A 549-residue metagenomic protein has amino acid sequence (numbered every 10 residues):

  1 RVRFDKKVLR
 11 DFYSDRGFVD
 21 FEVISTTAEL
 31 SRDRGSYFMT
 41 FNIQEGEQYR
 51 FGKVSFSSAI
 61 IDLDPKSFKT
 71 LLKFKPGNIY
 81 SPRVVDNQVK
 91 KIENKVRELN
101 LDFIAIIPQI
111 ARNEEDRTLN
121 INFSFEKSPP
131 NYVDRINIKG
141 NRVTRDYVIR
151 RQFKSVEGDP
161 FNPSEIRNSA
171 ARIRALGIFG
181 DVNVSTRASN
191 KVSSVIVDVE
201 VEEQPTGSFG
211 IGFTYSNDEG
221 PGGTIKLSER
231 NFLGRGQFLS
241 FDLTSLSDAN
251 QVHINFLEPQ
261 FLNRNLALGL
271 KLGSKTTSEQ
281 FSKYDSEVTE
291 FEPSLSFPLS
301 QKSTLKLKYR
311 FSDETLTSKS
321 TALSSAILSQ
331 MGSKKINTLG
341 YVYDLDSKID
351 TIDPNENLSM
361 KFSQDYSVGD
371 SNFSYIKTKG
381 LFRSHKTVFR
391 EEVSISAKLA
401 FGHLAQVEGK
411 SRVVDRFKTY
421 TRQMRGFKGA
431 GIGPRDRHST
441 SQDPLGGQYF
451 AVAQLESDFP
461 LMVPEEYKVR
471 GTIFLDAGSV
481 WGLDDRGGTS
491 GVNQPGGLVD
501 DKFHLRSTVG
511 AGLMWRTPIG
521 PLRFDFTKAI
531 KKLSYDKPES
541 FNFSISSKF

Functional and structural regions predicted by a protein language model:
R1-N217, K226, S240-Q260, T378-L381 (+1 more regions): Periplasmic polypeptide-binding modules associated with outer-membrane biogenesis and secretion
F153, T186, T206-N217, G223-L246 (+6 more regions): Transmembrane beta-strand segments that form the barrel wall of outer-membrane beta-barrel proteins
A175, N190, S208, S216 (+4 more regions): C-terminal outer-membrane beta-barrel translocator/porin domains of Gram-negative envelope proteins and their
F179-G180, G207-F209, G220, F232-L239 (+6 more regions): Repeated loop/turn-to-beta-strand initiation elements of outer-membrane beta-barrel proteins
T214-G222, F241-V252, E279-S286, S333 (+3 more regions): Solvent-exposed loop/turn segments connecting transmembrane beta-strands in outer-membrane beta-barrel proteins
P221, N250-V252, S274-S278, D285-F291 (+7 more regions): Transmembrane beta-barrel architecture of outer-membrane proteins
L227, G340, L513-T517, P538-F549: Outer-membrane beta-barrel "beta-signal"
V252-S333: Transmembrane beta-barrel wall of Gram-negative outer-membrane proteins
